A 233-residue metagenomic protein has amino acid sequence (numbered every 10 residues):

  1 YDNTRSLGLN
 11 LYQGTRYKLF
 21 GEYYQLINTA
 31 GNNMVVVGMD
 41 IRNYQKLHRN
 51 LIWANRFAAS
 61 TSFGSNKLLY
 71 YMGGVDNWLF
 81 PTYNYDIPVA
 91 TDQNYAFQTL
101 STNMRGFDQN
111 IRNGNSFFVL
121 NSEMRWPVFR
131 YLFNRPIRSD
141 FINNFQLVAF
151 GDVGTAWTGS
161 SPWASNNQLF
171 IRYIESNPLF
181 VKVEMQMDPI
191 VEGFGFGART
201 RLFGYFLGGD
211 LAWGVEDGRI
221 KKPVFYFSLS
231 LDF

Functional and structural regions predicted by a protein language model:
Y1-F141, W157-G159, Y173-F180: C-terminal outer-membrane beta-barrel translocator/porin domains of Gram-negative envelope proteins and their
R16-F20, I52-R56, N121, Q146-F150 (+3 more regions): Residue-level detector of the transmembrane beta-barrel scaffold of outer-membrane proteins
F107-N113, P178-P189, G197, V215-D217: Short, contiguous acidic/charged loop-to-helix segments that flank catalytic cores in large enzymes
F117, P189-G197, G204, V224: Short amphipathic alpha-helical segments
F129, V153-T158, F203-Y205, G214-E216: Short Gly/Pro-enriched loop/turn and capping motifs at secondary-structure junctions
P136-R138, V215-R219: Short proline/glycine-enriched turn/loop segments at secondary-structure junctions
Q146-F194: Outer-membrane beta-barrel transmembrane domain signature
T200-L202, K222-F233: Outer-membrane beta-barrel "beta-signal"
